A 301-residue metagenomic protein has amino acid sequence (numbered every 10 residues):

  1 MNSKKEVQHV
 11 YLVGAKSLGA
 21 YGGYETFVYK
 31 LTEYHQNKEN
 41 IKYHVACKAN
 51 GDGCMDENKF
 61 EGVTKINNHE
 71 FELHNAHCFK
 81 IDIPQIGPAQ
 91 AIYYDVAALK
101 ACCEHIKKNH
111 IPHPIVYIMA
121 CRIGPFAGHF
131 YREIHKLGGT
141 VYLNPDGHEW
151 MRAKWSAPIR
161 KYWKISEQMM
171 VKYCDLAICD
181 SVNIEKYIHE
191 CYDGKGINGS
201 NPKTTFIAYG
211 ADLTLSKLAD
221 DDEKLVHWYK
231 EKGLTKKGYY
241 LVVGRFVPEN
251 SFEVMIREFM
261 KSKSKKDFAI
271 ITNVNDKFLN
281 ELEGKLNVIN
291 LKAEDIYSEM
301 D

Functional and structural regions predicted by a protein language model:
K5-V7, L12-Y21, Y34-P88, I184 (+3 more regions): N-terminal strand-loop element at the rim of the active site of nucleotide-sugar-dependent glycosyltransferases
V10-Y11, Y229-N250, I256-K261, F268: Conserved donor-binding/catalytic core segment of Leloir-type glycosyltransferases
N58-I66, K217-G233: A short helix/loop element that forms part of the nucleotide-sugar donor recognition site in Leloir-type
L73-K100, R152-I159: A short, charged, and often flexible helix/loop element on the N-terminal side of the glycosyltransferase catalytic
Q90-C102, H113-L137, Y142-D146: An aromatic- and histidine-rich active-site surface loop
I159-C179: Membrane-proximal helix-turn-helix segments that form the acceptor-binding/catalytic region of lipid-linked
K172-K203, A211-S216, L225: A short, active-site helix/loop in glycosyltransferases that binds the activated sugar's phosphate group
T272, F278-D301: Nucleotide-activated donor-binding/catalytic signature segment of Leloir-type glycosyltransferases, i.e., the conserved
